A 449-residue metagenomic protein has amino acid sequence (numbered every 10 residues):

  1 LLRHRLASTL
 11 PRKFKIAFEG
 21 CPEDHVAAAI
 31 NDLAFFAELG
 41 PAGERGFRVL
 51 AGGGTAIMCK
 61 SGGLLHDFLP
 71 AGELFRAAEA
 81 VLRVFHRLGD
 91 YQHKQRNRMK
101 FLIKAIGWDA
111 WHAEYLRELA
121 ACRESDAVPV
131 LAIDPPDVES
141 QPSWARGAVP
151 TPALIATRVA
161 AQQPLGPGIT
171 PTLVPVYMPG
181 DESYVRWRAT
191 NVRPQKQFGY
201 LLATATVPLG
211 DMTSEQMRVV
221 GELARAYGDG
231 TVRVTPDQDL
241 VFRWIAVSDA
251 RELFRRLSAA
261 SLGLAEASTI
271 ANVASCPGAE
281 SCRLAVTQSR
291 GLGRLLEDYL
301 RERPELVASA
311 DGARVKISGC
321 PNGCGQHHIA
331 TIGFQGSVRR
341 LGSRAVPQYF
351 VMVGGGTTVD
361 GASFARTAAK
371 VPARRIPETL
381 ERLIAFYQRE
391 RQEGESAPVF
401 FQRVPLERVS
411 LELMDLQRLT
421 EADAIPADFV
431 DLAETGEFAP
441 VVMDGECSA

Functional and structural regions predicted by a protein language model:
L1-A449: Peripheral terminal and linker regions in Fe-S/redox and tRNA-modifying enzymes
